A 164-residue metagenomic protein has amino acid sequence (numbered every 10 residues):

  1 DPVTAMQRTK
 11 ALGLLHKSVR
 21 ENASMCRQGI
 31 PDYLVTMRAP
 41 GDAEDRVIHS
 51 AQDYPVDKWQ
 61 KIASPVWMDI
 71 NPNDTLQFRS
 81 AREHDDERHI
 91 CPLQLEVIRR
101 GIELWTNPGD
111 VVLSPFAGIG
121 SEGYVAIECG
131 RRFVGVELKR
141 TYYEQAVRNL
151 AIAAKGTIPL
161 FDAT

Functional and structural regions predicted by a protein language model:
D1-Q145: Core catalytic lobe of class I
V147-T164: S-adenosyl-L-methionine
